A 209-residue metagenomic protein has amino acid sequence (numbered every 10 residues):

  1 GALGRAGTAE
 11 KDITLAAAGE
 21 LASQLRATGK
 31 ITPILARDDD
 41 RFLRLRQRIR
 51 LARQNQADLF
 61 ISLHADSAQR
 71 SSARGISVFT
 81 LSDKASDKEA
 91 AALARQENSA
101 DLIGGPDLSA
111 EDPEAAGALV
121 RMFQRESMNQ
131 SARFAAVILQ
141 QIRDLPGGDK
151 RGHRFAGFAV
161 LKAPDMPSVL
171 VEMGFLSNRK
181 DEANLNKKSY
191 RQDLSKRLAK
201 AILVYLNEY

Functional and structural regions predicted by a protein language model:
G1-P113, R125-A136: Catalytic-core regions of hydrolytic enzymes
T8, L119-Y209: Active-site-adjacent mobile loop/cap segments within catalytic or ligand-binding domains
E114-A118: Short, basic/glycine-rich phosphate-binding loops at helix/coil junctions that contact nucleotide phosphates
